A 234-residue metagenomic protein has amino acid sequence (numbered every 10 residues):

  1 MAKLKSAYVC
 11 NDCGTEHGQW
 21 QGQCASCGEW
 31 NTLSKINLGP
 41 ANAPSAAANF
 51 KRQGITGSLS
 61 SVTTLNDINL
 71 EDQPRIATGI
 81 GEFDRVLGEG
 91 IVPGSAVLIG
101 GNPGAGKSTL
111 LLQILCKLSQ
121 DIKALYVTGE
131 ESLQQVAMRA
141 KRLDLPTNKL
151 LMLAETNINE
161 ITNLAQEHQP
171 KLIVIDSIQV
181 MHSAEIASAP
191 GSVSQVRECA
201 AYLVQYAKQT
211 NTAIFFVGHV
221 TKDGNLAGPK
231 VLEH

Functional and structural regions predicted by a protein language model:
L4-S6, W20-Q23: Short metal-coordination and nucleic-acid-contact micro-motifs, chiefly zinc-binding Cys/His arrays
C10-C13, C24-C27: Short cysteine-rich clusters marking metal-coordination/redox-active sites
G28-L38: Short Cys/His-rich micro-motifs in 6-15 aa windows
P44, I161, Q195-C199, Q205-F215: Catalytic, metal-anchored helix/loop core of enzyme active sites in primary metabolism
K51-L143, T162: The Walker A/P-loop phosphate-binding site
D72-Q73, N148-E155, S183-R197, G224: Flexible beta-alpha connector loops of hexameric P-loop NTPases
C116-I186: Nucleotide-state-sensitive switch-loop elements of NTP-binding domains
V204-H234: Phosphate-binding/switch region of NTP-binding enzymes
